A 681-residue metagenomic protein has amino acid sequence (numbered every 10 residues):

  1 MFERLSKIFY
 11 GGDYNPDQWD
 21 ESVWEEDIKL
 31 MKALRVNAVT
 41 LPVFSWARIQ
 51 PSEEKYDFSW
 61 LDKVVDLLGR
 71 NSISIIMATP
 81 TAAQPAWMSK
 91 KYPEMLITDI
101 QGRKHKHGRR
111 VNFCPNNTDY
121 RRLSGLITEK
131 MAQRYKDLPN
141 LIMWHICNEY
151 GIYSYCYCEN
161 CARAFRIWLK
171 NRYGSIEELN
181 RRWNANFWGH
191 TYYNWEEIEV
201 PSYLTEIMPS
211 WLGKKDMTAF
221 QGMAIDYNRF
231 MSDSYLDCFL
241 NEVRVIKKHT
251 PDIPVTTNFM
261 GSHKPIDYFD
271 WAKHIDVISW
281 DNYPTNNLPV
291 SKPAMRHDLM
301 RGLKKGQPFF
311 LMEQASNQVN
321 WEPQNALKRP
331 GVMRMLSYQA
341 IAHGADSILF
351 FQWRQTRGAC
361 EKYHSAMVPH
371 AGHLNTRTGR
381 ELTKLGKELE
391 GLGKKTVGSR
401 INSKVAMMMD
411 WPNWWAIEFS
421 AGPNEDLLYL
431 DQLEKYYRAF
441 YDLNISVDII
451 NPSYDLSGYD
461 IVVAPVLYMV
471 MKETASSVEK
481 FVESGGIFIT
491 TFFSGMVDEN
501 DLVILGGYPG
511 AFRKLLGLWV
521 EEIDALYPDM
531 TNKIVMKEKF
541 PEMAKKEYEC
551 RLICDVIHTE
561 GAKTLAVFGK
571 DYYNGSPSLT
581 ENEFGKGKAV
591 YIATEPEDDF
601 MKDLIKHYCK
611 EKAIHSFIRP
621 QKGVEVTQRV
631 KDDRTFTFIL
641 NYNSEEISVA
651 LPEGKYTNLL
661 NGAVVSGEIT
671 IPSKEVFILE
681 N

Functional and structural regions predicted by a protein language model:
M1-T40, P51, D66-R70, S74 (+1 more regions): N-terminal carbohydrate-binding accessory modules
F9-D20, F44-S59, K106-G125, Y150-S154 (+6 more regions): The substrate-binding groove and active-site-proximal loops of carbohydrate-active enzymes, especially glycoside
G12, M31, V39, L68 (+9 more regions): Conserved, mostly hydrophobic/aromatic
Q18-A33, S124-K130, M260-D270, R329-S337: Short, acidic/polar
E26-K32, T40-R103, N241-H249, Y468: Aromatic-lined substrate-binding rim segments of carbohydrate-active enzymes
Q101-V277, D281-M295: Polysaccharide-binding and catalytic clefts of secreted carbohydrate-active enzymes
I198-P201, I207, K248, D252 (+4 more regions): Carbohydrate-binding surfaces of carbohydrate-active enzymes
